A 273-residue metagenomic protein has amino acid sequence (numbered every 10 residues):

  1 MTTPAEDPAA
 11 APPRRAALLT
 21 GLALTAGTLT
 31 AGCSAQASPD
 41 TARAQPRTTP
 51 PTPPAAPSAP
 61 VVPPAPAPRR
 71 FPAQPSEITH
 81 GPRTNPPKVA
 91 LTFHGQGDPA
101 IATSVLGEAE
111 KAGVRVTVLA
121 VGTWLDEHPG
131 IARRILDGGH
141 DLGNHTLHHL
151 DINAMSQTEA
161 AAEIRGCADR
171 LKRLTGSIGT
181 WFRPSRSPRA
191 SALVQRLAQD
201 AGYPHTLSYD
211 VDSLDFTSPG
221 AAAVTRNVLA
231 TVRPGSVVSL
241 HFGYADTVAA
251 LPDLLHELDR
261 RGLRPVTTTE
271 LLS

Functional and structural regions predicted by a protein language model:
T2-T25: N-terminal secretory signal peptides and thylakoid transit peptides that target proteins across membranes
T3, P13-R14, S38-R43, A73-S76 (+1 more regions): Secondary-structure junction/capping motif
D7, S34, T52-A56, S187: Intrinsically disordered and other compositionally biased segments
L29-T48: C-terminal region of N-terminal signal peptides and the immediate post-cleavage residues of exported proteins
P46-P64, R70-N85, A112, L125-E127 (+1 more regions): C-terminal domain-boundary segment and adjacent tail
P54-P57, H80-R83, A109-T123, L174-F182 (+1 more regions): Short charge-dense sequence patches
V61-E163, R170: Active-site beta->alpha N-cap acidic-glycine motif
S104, L150-R264, T269-S273: Catalytic domains of cell-wall/extracellular-matrix polysaccharide-remodeling enzymes, centered on de-N-acetylation
